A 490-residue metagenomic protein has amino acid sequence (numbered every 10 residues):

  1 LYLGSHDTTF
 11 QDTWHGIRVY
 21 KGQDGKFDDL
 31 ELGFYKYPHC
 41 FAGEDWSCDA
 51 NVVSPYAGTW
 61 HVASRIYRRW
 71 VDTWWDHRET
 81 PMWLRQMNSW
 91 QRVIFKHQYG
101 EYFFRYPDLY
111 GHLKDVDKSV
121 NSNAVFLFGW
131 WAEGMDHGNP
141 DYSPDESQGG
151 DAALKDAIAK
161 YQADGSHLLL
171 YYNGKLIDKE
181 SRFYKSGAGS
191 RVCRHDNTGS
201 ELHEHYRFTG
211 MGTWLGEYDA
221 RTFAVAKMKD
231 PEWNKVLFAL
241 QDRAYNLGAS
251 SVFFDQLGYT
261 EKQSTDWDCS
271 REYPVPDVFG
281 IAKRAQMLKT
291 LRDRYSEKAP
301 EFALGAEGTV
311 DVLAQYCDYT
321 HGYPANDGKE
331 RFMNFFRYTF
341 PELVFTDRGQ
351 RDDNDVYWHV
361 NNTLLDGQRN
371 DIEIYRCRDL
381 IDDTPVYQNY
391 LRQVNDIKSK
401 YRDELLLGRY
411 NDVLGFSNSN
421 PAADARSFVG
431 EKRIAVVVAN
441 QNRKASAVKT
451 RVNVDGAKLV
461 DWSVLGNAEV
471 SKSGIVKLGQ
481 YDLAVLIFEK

Functional and structural regions predicted by a protein language model:
L1-A132, E146-Q148, K160, D164-L168 (+7 more regions): Carbohydrate-recognition beta-sandwich/jelly-roll modules in extracellular/periplasmic carbohydrate-active proteins
G33, G43-N51, A282-G466, L478-V485: Active-site-proximal substrate-binding groove within the catalytic cores of carbohydrate-active enzymes
S89-P107, D136-D151, E217-V236, C269-R284 (+1 more regions): The substrate-binding groove and active-site-proximal loops of carbohydrate-active enzymes, especially glycoside
E101-Y106, A153, H167-L247, M333-F336: Active-site-adjacent "subsite" loops/lids of carbohydrate-active enzymes
V116, Y161, E232-R294, F302-V312 (+3 more regions): Active-site and adjacent substrate-binding regions of carbohydrate-active enzymes
N123-L127, L168-Y171, V252-F254, L304-A306 (+1 more regions): Hydrophobic faces of well-ordered beta-strands that scaffold small-molecule active sites in alpha/beta enzyme cores
F126-E133, Y172-D178, F254-K262, G308-D311: Short, solvent-exposed turn/loop segments enriched in Gly/Ser/Thr/Pro and often Arg
N139-S147, L176-M211, S264-E272, A314 (+1 more regions): Aromatic- and acidic-residue-enriched segments that line the glycan-binding/catalytic groove of carbohydrate-active
